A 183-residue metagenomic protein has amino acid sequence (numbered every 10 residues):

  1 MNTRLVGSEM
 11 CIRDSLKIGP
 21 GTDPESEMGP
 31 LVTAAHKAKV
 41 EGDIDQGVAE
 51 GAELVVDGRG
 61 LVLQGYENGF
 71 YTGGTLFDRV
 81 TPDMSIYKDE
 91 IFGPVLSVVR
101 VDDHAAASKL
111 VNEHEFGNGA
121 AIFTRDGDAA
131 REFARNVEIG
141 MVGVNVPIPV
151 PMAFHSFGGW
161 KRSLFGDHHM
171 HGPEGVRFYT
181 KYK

Functional and structural regions predicted by a protein language model:
M1-I12: Single conserved hydrophobic/aromatic residue that forms the stacking wall/gate of nucleotide- or nucleobase-binding
S8-E9, V40, A130-F133: Hydrophobic packing residues within well-ordered alpha-helices of enzyme cores
K17-I18, M28, I44, E67-K183: Conserved C-terminal structural/oligomerization subdomain of aldehyde/semialdehyde dehydrogenase
D23-G29: Short linear capping/connector segments at secondary-structure termini
L31-E41: Short beta-strand to alpha-helix junction loop
E50: Conserved dinucleotide-binding and phosphotransfer motif residues
E53-F70, P149: Conserved PLP cofactor-binding pocket of PLP-dependent enzymes
